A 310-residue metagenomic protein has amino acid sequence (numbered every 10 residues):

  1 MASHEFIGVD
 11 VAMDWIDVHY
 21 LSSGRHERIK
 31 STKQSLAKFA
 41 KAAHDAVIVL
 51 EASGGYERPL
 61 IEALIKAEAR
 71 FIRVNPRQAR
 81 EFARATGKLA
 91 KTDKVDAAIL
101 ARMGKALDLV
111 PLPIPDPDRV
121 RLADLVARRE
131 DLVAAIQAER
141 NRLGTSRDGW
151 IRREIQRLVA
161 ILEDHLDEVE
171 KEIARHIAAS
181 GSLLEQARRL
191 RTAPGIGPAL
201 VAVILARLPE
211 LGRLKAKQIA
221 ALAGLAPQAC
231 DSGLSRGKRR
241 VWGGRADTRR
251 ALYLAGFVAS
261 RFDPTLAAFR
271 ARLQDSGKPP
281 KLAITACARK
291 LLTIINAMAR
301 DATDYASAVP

Functional and structural regions predicted by a protein language model:
M1-E163, R261, L282: Phosphate- and other anionic-substrate recognition elements at nucleic-acid/protein interfaces
R28-S31, P198, V203-S276, P280 (+1 more regions): Phosphate-backbone recognition surface of nucleic-acid-processing proteins
T86-A90, G243-R245, A297: Short low-complexity, flexible loop/linker segments enriched in glycine and/or proline with clustered acidic
L100, L132, L252, G277 (+1 more regions): A residue-level signal for conserved active-site and pocket-lining positions in enzyme catalytic cores
L132, L162, L190-R191, L214 (+1 more regions): A short amphipathic alpha-helix within small helical-bundle interaction modules
L143-A199, L208, S260-D263: Helix-hairpin-helix/helix-loop-helix acidic hairpins
S276-P310: Basic, amphipathic alpha-helical segments enriched in Lys/Arg and hydrophobic/aromatic residues
